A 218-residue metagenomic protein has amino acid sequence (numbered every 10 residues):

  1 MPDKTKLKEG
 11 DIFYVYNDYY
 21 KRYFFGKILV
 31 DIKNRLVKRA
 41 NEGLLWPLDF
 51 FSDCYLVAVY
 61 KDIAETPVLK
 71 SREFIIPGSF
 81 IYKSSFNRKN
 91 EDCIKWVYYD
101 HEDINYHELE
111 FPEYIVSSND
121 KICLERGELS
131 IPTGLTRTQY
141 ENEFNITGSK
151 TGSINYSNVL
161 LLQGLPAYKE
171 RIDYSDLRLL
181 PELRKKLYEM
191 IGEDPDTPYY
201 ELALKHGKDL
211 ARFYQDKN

Functional and structural regions predicted by a protein language model:
M1-D3, N218: Short, Lys/Arg-enriched, disordered terminal segments
D3-N17: Short coil-to-beta transition motif at edge beta-strands of beta-rich domains
D11, F24, Y55: Residue-level detector of short, conserved catalytic/binding motifs and their immediate flanks
K21-I32: Short beta-strand-centered aromatic/proline hotspots
N34-L48: Short, solvent-exposed secondary-structure boundary/capping segments
F51-R137, I146-T197: Intrinsically disordered, low-complexity, charged/polar segments
P198-N218: Charge-dense, extended regions
